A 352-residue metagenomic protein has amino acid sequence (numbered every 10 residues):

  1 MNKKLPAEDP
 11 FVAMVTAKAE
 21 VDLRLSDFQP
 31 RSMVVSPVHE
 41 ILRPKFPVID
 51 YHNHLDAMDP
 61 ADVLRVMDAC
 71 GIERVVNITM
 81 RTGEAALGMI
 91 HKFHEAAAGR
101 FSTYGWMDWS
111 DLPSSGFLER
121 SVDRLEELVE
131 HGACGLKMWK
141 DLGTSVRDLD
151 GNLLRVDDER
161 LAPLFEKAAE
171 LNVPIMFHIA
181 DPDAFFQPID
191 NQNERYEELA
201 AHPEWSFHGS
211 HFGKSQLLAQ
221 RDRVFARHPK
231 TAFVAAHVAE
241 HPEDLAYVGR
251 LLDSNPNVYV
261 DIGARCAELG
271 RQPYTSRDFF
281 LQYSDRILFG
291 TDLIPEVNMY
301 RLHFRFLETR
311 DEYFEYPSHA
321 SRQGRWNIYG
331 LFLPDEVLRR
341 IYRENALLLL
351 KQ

Functional and structural regions predicted by a protein language model:
M1-G99: An N-terminally biased module of ancient metal coordination in phosphate/nucleic-acid-related enzymes
K3-V34, H39, K45, C70 (+4 more regions): Active-site gating loops and adjacent loop-to-helix segments of metal-dependent hydrolytic enzymes
M14-A19, G88-E204: Active-site gating/metal-coordination segments in enzymes
E40-L42, L64-C70, L87-S102, D123-A133 (+4 more regions): Acidic (Asp/Glu)-rich catalytic clusters
P47-N53, R74-I78, F101-W106, L136-M138 (+4 more regions): Hydrophobic faces of well-ordered beta-strands that scaffold small-molecule active sites in alpha/beta enzyme cores
H52-A61, I78-L87, S110-R120, V146 (+4 more regions): Acidic-and-aromatic substrate-binding clefts and catalytic sites of carbohydrate-active enzymes
E84-S145, P273-L333: Ligand-binding grooves and catalytic loops that recognize ribose/phosphate and carbohydrate rings, and esterified lipid
K214-Q352: H/E-rich (His + Asp/Glu) clusters that bind or coordinate divalent metals
